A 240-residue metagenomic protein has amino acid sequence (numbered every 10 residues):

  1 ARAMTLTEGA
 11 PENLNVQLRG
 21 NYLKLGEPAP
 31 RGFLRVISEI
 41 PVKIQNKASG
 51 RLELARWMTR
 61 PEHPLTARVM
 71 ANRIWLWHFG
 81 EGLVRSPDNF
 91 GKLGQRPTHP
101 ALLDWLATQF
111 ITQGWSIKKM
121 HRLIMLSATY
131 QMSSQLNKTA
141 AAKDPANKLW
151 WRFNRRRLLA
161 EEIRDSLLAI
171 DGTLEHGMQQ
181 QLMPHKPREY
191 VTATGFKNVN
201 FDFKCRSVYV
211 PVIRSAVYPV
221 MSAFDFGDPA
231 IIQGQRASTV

Functional and structural regions predicted by a protein language model:
A1-K204, R214, V220-V240: Primarily short, surface-exposed interaction patches in extracytoplasmic proteins
